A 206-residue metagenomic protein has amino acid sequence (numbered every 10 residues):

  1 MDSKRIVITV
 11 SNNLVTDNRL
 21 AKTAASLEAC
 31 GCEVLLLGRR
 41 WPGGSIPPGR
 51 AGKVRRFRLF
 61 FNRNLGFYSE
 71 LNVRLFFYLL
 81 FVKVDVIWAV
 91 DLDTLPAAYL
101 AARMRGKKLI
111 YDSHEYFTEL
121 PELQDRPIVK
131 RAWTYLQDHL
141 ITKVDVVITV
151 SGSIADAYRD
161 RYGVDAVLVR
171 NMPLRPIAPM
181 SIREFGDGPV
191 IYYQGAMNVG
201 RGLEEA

Functional and structural regions predicted by a protein language model:
M1-G43, V146, A166, R170 (+1 more regions): N-terminal subdomain of nucleotide-sugar transferases
M1-K4, P48-R50, P176-V190: Nucleotide-sugar donor-binding and catalytic loop/hinge architecture of NDP-sugar-dependent glycosyltransferases
I8-T9, R183-A206: Conserved donor-binding/catalytic core segment of Leloir-type glycosyltransferases
G38, T134-M180, E184-G186, Q194: Donor nucleotide-sugar binding/catalytic pocket of nucleotide-sugar-dependent glycosyltransferases
A51-Y78, L120, D125-I128: A short, charged, and often flexible helix/loop element on the N-terminal side of the glycosyltransferase catalytic
G66-E70, K108, F117-H139, R175-A178: Nucleotide-sugar donor phosphate/pyrophosphate-binding loop at the beta->alpha transition of glycosyltransferases
V73-F81, P96, L100-M104, I128-T149 (+1 more regions): Membrane-proximal helix-turn-helix segments that form the acceptor-binding/catalytic region of lipid-linked
F77-T94, K107-I110: Short N-terminal targeting/anchoring amphipathic segment
